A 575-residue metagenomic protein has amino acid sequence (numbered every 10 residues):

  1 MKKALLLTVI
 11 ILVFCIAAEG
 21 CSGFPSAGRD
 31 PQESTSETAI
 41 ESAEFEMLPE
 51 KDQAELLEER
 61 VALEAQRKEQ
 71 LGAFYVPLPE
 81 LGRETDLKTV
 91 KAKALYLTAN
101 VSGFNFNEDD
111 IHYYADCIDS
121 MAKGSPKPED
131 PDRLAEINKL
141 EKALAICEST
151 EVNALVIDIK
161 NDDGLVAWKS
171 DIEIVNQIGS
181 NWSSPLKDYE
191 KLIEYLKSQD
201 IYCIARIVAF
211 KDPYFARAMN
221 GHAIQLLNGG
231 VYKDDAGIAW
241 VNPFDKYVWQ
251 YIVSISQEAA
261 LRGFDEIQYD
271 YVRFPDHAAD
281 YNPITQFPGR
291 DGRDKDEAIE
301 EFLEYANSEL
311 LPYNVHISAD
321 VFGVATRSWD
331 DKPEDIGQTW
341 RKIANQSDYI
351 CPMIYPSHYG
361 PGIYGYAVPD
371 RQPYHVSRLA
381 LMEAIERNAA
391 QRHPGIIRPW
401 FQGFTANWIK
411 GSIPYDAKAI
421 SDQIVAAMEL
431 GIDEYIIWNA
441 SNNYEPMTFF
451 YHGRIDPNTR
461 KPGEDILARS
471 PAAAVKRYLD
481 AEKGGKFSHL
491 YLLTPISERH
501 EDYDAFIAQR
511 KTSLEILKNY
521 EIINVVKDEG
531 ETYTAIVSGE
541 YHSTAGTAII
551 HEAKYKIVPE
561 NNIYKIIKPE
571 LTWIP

Functional and structural regions predicted by a protein language model:
R83-I137, E194, A205, F210-L261: Active-site-adjacent "subsite" loops/lids of carbohydrate-active enzymes
N138-G164, L261-E266, Q346-Y349, A427-E434: Catalytic domains of carbohydrate-active enzymes, especially glycoside hydrolases
T150-P185, D276-P283: Aromatic-lined carbohydrate-binding/catalytic grooves of carbohydrate-active enzymes
Y202-D212, Q268-Y269, K295-I336, R392-F404: Aromatic-lined carbohydrate-recognition surfaces of secreted/lumenal glycan-active proteins
S347-P361, D370-T459: Substrate-binding cleft of secreted/luminal carbohydrate-active enzymes
N458-G484: Short, low-complexity N-terminal intrinsically disordered segments enriched in polar/charged residues
A472-A473, F487-T534: Short solvent-exposed beta->alpha transition segments
V526-P575: Exposed beta-sheet edge and beta->alpha loop/turn motif
